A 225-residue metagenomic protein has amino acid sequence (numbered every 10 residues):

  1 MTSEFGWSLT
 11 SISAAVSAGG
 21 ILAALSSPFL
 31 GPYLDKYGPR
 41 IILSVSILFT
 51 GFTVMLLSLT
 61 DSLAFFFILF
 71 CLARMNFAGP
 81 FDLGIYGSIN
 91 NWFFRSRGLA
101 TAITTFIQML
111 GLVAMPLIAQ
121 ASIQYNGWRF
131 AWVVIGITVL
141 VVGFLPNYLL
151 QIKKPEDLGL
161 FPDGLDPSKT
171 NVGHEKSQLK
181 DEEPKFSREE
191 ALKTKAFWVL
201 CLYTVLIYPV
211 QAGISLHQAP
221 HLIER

Functional and structural regions predicted by a protein language model:
M1, G79-F93: Intracellular juxtamembrane helix-capping segments at the cytosolic ends of symmetry-related transmembrane helices
M1, S187-R225: Extracytoplasmic gate region of multi-pass secondary transporters
G19, A23, I47-L57, A73 (+1 more regions): MFS 12-TM fold signature
G20-P28, L112-V113: Residue-level signature of mid-helix packing/kink "hotspots" within the transmembrane helices of 12-pass Major
L25-A64: Conserved MFS/SLC helix-loop-helix module at the cytosolic interface between two early adjacent transmembrane helices
T53, A64-P80, V205: Hydrophobic core of transmembrane alpha-helices in multi-pass small-molecule transporters, especially MFS/SLC-type
I103, I107-L158: Helix-loop-helix hairpin linking two adjacent transmembrane segments in secondary transporters
Q151-K185: Flexible cytoplasmic inter-helical loops of multi-pass small-molecule transporters
